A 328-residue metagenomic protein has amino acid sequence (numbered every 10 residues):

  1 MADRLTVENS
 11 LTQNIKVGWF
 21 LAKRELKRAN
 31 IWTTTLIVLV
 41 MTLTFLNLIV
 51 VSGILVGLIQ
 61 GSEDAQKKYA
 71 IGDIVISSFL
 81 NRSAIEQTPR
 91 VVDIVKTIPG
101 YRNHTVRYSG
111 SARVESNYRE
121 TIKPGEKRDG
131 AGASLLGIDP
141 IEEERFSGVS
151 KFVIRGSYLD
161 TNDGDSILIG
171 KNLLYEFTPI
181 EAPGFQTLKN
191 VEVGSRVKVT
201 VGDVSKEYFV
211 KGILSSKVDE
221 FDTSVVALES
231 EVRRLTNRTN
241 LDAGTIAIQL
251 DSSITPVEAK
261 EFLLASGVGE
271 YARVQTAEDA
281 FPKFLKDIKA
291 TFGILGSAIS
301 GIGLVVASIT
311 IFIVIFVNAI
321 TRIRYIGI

Functional and structural regions predicted by a protein language model:
M1-I49: N-terminal Sec/SRP start-transfer signal
F20, R24, R28, Q60 (+2 more regions): Short amphipathic alpha-helical coupling elements at transmembrane boundaries
N30-T35, V257-I309, N318-R322, I328: Peri-transmembrane interface segments
L43-I54, G303-I311: Hydrophobic alpha-helical membrane-associated segments
L46-S134, I141-E144, R155-Y158, D163: Hydrophobic, regular-secondary-structure patches
R145-S150, N237-R238: Short, charged, solvent-exposed linker or helix-capping segments at domain edges/interfaces that act as flexible hinges
I154-S157, L168-Q275: Basic-flanked hydrophobic alpha-helices used for secretion and membrane insertion
